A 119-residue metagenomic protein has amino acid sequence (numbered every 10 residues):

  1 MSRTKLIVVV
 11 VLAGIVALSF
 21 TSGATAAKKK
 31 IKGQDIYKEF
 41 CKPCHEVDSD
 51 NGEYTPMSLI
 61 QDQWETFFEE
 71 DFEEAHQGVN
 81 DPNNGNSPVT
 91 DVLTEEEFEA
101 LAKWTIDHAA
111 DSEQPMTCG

Functional and structural regions predicted by a protein language model:
M1-V10: Bacterial N-terminal signal peptides that target proteins for export
V10-S19: Bacterial N-terminal signal peptides
L18-I36, G52: Electrostatic cytochrome c docking/interface patches
Y37-D48, L101: The canonical Cys-X-X-Cys-His
H45-V47, V79-N86: Acidic/histidine-rich, surface-exposed loop or edge segments in extracytoplasmic proteins
S49-N80: N-terminal, post-signal-peptide region of Sec/Tat-exported proteins
T55-P56, Q61, T66, G85-E99: Electron-transfer interface patches adjacent to heme c in soluble/periplasmic c-type cytochromes and di-/multiheme
P88-G119: C-terminal capping alpha-helices of c-type cytochrome domains
